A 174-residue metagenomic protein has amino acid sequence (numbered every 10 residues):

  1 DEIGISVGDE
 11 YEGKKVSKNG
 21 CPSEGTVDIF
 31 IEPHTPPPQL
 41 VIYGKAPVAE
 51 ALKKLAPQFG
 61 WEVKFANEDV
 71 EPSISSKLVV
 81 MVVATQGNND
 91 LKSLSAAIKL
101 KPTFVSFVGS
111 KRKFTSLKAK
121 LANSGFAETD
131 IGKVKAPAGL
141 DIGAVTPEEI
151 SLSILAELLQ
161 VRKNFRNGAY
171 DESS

Functional and structural regions predicted by a protein language model:
D1-V80, K113, A119-A122, E157-S174: Segments forming oxygen-rich coordination pockets for charged ligands
K45-A46, Q86, G143: Glycine-rich Rossmann-fold phosphate-binding loop(s) that bind the pyrophosphate of adenine dinucleotide cofactors
W61, P102, F126: Short phosphate-binding/catalytic loops that engage adenosine nucleotides
I74-F107, R112-S116: Rossmann-like adenosine-cofactor binding region
V108-R112, S116-S174: Adenosine-phosphate binding glycine-rich loop
